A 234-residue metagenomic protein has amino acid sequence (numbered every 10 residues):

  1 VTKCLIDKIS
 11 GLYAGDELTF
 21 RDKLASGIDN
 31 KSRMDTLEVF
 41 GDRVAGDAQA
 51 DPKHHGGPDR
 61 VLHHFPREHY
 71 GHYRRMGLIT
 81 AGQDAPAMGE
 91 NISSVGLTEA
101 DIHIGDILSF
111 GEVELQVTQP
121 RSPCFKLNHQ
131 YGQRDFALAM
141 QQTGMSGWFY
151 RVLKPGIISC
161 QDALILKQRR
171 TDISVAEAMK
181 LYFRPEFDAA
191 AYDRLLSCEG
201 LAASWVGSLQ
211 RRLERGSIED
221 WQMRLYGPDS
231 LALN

Functional and structural regions predicted by a protein language model:
V1-H129, D135, R170-N234: Electropositive, beta-rich accessory/interaction domains or terminal extensions that provide binding surfaces
D35, S146-W148, C160-D162: A short pocket-lining beta-strand/turn micro-motif at the edge of beta-sheets
G105, P155, S159-D162: Loop/turn positions that initiate beta-strands
Y131-L138, Q142-V152: Active-site glycine-rich loop that binds ribose-phosphate moieties when present
A163-K167: Short hydrophobic beta/alpha edge segments that flank linear recognition/processing sites
